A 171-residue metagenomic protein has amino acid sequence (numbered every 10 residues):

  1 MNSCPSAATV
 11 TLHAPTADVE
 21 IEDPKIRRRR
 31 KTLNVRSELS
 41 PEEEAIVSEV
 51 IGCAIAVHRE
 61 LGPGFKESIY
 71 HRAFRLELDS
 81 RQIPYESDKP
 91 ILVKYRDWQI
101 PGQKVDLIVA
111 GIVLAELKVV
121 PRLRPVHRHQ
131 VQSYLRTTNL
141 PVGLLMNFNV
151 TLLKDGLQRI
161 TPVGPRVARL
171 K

Functional and structural regions predicted by a protein language model:
M1-A45, R96, V163-K171: Intrinsic disorder/low-complexity segments
E43-S48, G52, P63-E67, H71 (+1 more regions): Nuclease catalytic cores
G62, L78, Y85, V105-L123 (+1 more regions): Conserved catalytic cores of phosphodiester-cleaving nucleases, focusing on short active-site segments
R75, D79-D97: A short acidic/basic microdomain associated with nuclease active sites
I83, Q103-V105, D155: Change "...and in nucleic-acid phosphodiester-cleaving endonucleases..." to "...and in nucleic-acid processing enzymes
K94, I100-V105: Basic/aromatic recognition patch in beta-strand/loop cores that engages polyanionic ligands
L114, K118-V167: Nucleic-acid nuclease catalytic cores
